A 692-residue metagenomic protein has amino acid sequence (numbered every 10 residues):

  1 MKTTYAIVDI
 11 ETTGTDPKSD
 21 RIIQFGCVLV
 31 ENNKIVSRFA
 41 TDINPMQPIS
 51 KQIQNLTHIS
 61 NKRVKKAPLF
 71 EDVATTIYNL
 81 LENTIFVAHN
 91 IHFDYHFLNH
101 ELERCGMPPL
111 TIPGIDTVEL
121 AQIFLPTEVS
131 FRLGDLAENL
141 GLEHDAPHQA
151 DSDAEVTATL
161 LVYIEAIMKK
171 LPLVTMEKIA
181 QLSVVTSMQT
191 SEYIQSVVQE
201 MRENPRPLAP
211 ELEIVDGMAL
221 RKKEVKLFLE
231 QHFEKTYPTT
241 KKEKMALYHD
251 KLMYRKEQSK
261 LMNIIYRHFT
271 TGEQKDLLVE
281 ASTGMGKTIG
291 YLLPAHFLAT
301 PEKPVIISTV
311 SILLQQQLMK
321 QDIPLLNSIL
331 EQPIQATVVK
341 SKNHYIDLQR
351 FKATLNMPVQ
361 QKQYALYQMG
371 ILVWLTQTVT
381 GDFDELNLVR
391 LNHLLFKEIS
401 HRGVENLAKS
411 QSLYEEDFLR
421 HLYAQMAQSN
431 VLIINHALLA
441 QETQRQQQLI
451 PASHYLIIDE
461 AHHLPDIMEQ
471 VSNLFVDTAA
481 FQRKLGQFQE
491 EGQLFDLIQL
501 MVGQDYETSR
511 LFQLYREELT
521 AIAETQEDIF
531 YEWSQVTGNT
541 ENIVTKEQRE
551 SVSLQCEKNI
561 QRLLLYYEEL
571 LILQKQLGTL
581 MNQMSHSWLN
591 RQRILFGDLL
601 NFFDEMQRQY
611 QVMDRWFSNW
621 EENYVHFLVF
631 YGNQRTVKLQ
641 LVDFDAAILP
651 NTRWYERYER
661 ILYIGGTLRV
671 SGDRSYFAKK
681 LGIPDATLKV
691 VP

Functional and structural regions predicted by a protein language model:
M1, Y163-T240: Acidic two-metal-ion nuclease catalytic site recognized across multiple nuclease folds, prominently DnaQ/RNase D-T
M1-P113, P126-H148: Conserved non-catalytic scaffold segment of RNase H-like nuclease domains
F228-H232, K241-A246, S341-F396, T443 (+3 more regions): Conserved coupling segment at the C-terminus of the helicase ATP-binding
F228-L278: Conserved pre-motif I regulatory segment
K242, K303, T309-S429: A substrate-engagement module of RecA-like helicase motors
Y266, T288-P301, Q321-L325: Walker A/P-loop NTP-binding motif
T271-L293: Walker A/P-loop
L413-L422, I434-A452: Conserved RecA-like ASCE ATPase "motif II neighborhood" in helicase/translocase motors
